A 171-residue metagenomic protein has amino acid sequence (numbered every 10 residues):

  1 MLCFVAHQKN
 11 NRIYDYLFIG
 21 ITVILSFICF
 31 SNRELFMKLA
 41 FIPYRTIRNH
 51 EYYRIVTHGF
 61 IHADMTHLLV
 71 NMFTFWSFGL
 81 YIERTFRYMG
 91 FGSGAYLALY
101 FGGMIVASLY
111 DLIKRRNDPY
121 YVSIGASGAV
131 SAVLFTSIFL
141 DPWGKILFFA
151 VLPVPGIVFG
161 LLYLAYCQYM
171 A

Functional and structural regions predicted by a protein language model:
M1-A171: A detector for small-residue-rich transmembrane helices and their helix-helix packing motifs
